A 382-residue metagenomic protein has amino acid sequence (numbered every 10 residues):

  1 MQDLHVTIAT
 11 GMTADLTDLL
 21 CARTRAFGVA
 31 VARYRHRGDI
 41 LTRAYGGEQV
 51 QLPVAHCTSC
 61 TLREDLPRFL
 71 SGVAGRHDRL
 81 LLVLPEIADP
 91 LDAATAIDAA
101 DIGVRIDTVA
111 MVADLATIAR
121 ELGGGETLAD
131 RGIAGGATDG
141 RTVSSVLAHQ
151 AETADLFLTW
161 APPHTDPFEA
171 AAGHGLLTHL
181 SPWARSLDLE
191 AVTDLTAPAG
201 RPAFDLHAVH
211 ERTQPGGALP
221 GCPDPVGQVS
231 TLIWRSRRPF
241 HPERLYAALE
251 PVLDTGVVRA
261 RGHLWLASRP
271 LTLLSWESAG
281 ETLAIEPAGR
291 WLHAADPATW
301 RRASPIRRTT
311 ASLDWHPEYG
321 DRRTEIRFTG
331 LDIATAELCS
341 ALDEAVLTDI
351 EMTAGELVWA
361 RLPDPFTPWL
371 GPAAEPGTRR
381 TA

Functional and structural regions predicted by a protein language model:
M1, V73-A74, H149, H316-D321: Short glycine/proline-enriched loop/turn "hinge" motifs that connect secondary-structure elements and lie
M1-V6, G227, R322-R323: A short, charged/proline- and glycine-enriched loop that marks the coil->beta-strand transition at the N-terminal
L4-A110, L115-E121, T127-G136: Nucleotide-state-sensitive switch-loop elements of NTP-binding domains
D15-D18, P167-A171, F240-R244, I333-S340: Short, conserved charged micro-motifs
A30, R37-I40, T117-R120, G125-H316 (+1 more regions): C-terminal accessory "lid"/substrate-recognition subdomains
P251-R259, D343-A354: A common structural junction motif
R323, I333, D343, L347 (+1 more regions): Long, charge-rich intrinsically disordered regions
F328: Flexible loop/N-cap segments at domain edges
